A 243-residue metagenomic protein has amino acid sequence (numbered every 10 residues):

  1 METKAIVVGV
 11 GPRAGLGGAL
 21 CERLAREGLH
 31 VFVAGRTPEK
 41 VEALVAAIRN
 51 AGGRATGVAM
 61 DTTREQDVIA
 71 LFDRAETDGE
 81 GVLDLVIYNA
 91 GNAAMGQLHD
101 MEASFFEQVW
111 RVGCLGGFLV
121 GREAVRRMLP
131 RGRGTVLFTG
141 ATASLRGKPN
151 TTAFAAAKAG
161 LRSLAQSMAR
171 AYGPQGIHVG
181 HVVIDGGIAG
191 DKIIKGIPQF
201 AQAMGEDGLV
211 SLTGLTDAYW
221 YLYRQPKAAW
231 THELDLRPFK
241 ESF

Functional and structural regions predicted by a protein language model:
M1-F32: Canonical Rossmann dinucleotide-binding motif of NAD(H)/NADP(H)-dependent dehydrogenases/reductases, specifically
E2-T3, G53-R54, G81-L83, Q97 (+2 more regions): Active-site loop of short-chain dehydrogenase/reductase
G9-G11, T135-G160, A165-Q166, R170-G173 (+1 more regions): Catalytic loop of short-chain dehydrogenase/reductase
E39, A59-L71, A103: The beta1-alpha1 cofactor-binding region of Rossmann-like NAD(H)/NADP(H)-dependent oxidoreductases
V68, Q97-L98, F105-E107: Substrate-binding pocket helix/loop in short-chain dehydrogenase/reductase
G121-R122, Q166: A short, exposed helix-loop element centered on a Lys and neighboring polar residues
P174-G186, Q199-F243: C-terminal helical subdomain
